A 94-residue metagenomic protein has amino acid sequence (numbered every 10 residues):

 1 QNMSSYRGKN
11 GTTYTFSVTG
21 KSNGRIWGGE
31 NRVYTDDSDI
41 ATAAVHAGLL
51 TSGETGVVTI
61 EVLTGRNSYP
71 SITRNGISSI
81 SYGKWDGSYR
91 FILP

Functional and structural regions predicted by a protein language model:
Q1-P94: Mitochondrial intermembrane space
